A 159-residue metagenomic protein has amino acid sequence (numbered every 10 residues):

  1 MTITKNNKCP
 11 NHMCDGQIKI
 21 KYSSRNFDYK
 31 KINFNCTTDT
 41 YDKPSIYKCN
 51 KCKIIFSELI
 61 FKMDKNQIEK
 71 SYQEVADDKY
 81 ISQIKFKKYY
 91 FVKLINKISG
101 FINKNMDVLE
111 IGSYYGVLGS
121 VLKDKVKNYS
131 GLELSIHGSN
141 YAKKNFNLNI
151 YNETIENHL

Functional and structural regions predicted by a protein language model:
M1-L159: Conserved N-terminal segment of class I S-adenosyl-L-methionine
